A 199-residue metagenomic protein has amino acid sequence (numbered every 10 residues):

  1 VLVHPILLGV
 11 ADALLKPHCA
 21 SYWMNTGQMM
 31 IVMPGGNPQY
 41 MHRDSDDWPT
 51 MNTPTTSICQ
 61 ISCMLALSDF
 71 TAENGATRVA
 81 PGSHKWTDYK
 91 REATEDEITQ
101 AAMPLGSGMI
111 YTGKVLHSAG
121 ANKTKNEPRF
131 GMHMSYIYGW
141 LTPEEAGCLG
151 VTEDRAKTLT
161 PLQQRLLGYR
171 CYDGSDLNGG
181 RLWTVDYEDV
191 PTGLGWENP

Functional and structural regions predicted by a protein language model:
V1-M30, P49-I58: Signature of the catalytic double-stranded beta-helix
V10-A11, S62-A66, S118: Short, hydrophobic/aromatic alpha-helical segments in well-folded domains
Y22-N25, R78-V79, I110-Y111: A structural signal for short, well-ordered beta-strand segments and their strand-loop junctions that often border
T26-M29, C63-L65, M132-Y136: A structural signal for short, well-ordered beta-strand segments
T26-Q28, G82, G113-V115: Short, well-ordered beta-to-alpha junction loops that form the rim of enzyme active sites and present histidine/acidic
I31-G35: Short, conserved phosphate-binding/catalytic loop or strand-edge motifs used in phosphoryl-/nucleotidyl-transfer
G36-A102, F130, L141-V151: Catalytic core of non-heme Fe(II) oxygenases with the double-stranded beta-helix
W86-I110, V115-L116, G120-P199: Conserved double-stranded beta-helix
